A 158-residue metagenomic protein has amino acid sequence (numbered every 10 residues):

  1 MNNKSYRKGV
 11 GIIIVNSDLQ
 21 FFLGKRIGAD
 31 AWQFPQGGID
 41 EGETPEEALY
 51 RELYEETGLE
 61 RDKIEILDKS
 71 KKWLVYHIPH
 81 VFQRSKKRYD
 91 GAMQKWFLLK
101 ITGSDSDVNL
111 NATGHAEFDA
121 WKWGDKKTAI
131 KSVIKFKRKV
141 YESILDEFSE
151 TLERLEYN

Functional and structural regions predicted by a protein language model:
M1-F21, G38-E41, M93: Conserved N-terminal beta-strand and adjoining loop/helix that marks the start of the Nudix/MutT-like hydrolase domain
I13-I14, W32, G42, S143-I144: A periodicity- and composition-biased signal for non-globular, repetitive helical segments
S17, T102, D146: Residue-level marker of positions within ordered structural domains that often coincide with functionally constrained
G28-D30: A conserved beta-turn-beta hairpin within the catalytic core of GNAT-like acetyltransferases that forms part
Q33-G37: A short gly/proline-enriched turn/hairpin at secondary-structure junctions
I39-K135: Unchanged
K126-N158: Charged phosphate-binding loop/patch that engages nucleotide di/tri-phosphates or the phosphate backbone of nucleic
